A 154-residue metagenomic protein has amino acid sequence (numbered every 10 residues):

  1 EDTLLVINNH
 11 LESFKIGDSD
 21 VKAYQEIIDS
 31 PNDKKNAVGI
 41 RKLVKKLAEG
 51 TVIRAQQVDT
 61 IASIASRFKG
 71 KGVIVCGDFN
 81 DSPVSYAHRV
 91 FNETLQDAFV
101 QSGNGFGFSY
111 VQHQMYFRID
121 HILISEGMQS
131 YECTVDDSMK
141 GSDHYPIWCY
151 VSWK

Functional and structural regions predicted by a protein language model:
E1-A37, M128, V151-K154: Beta-strand-turn-beta hairpins that frame and shape the catalytic cleft of phosphate-ester-processing enzymes
K15-D20, L47, C76-N80: Short, mixed-charge, low-aromatic patches
I27-G39, I64, A98, G103: Low-complexity, intrinsically disordered or weakly predicted helical/coil tracts enriched in serine/threonine
N36-E49: Short glycine/proline- and acidic residue-enriched helix-loop micro-motifs that form flexible lids or anion-recognition
A55-I74, F79-K154: Metal-dependent phosphoester-hydrolase catalytic domains
